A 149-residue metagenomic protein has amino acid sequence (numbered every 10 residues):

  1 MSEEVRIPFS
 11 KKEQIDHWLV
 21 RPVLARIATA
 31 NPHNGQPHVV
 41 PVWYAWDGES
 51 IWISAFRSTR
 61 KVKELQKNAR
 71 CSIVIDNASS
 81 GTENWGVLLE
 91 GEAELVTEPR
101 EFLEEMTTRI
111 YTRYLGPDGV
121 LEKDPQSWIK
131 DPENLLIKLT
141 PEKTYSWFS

Functional and structural regions predicted by a protein language model:
M1-R21: Extreme N-terminal tail/first-helix region
S2-F9, N84-S149: Charged, gly/pro-rich active-site loop segments
W18-L19, E64-L65, I110, L139: A generic structural signal for nonpolar/aromatic side chains embedded in well-ordered alpha-helices
R21-P22, K67-N68, P132, E142: Structured helix-beta-strand junction loops
P22-R57, L65, S72-I75, W85: Short beta-strand segments
H33-Q36, S79-G81, S127-D131: A short beta-turn/loop motif at secondary-structure boundaries
T59-K61, S80: Short, surface-exposed beta-strand-loop junctions and turns on beta-sheet-rich folds
N77-A78, P141: Short secondary-structure boundary segments
